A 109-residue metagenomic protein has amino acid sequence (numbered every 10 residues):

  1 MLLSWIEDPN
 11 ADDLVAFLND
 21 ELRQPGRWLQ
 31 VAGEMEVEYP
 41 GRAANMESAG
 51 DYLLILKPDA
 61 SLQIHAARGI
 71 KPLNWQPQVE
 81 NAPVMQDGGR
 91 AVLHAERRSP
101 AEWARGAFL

Functional and structural regions predicted by a protein language model:
M1-S61: Short Lys/Arg-enriched alpha/beta "domain-start" segment
M35-V37, A66-R68, A95-P100: Short acidic, glycine-rich loop/turn motifs
R42-V92: Acidic, aromatic-enriched beta-alpha/helix-loop junctions
L93-L109: Surface-exposed beta-loop interaction hotspot
